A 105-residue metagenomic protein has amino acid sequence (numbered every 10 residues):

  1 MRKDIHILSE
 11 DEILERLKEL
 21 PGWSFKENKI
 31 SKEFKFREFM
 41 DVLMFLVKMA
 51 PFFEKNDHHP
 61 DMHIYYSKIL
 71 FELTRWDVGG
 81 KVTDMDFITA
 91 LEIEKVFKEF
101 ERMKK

Functional and structural regions predicted by a protein language model:
M1-K105: Charge-rich alpha-helical segments
